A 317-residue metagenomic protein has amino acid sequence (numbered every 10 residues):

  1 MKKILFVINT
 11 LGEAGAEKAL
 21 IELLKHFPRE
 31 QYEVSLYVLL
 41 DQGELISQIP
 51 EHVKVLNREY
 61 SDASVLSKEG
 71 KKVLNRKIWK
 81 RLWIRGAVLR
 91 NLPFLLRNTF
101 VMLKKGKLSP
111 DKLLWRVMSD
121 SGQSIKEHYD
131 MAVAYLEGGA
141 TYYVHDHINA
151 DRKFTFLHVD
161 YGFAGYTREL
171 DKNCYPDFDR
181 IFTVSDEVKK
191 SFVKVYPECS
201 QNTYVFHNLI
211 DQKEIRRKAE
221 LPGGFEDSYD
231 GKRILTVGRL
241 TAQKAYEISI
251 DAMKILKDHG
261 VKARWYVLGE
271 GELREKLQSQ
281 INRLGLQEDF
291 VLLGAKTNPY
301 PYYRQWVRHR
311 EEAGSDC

Functional and structural regions predicted by a protein language model:
E13, E30-G106, T203: N-terminal strand-loop element at the rim of the active site of nucleotide-sugar-dependent glycosyltransferases
E17-E22, K232-I255, V261, E272-Q278: A conserved mid-protein helix/loop that constitutes part of the nucleotide-sugar donor-binding site
K54-L56, Y266, K276-K296, R308: Nucleotide-activated donor-binding/catalytic signature segment of Leloir-type glycosyltransferases, i.e., the conserved
Y129, G139-Y142, A150-T167, R180: A short, histidine- and acid-enriched strand-loop-helix "catalytic/donor-clamping" loop that lines the nucleotide-sugar
T141-Y143, D179-Y204: A short, active-site helix/loop in glycosyltransferases that binds the activated sugar's phosphate group
D160-Y161, V188, V205-R216, R239 (+2 more regions): Short beta-strand->alpha-helix junction loop in the catalytic core of nucleotide-activated group-transfer enzymes
G162-E169, V193, Q201-D230: Acidic anion/phosphate-binding donor-loop and adjacent secondary structure in glycosyltransferase catalytic cores
R304-C317: Acidic donor-binding loop of glycosyltransferase active sites
